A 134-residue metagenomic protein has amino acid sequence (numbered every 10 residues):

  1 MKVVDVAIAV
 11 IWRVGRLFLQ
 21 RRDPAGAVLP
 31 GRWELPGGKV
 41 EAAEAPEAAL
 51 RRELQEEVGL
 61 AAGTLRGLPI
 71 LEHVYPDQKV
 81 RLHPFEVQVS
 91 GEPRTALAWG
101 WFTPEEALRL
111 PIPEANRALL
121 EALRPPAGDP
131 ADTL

Functional and structural regions predicted by a protein language model:
M1, A9-V10, A25, R32 (+3 more regions): Short secondary-structure boundary/capping segments
M1-F18, K39: Conserved N-terminal beta-strand and adjoining loop/helix that marks the start of the Nudix/MutT-like hydrolase domain
M1-V4, R124-L134: Short, low-complexity, intrinsically disordered N-terminal peptides in bacterial proteins
V4-D5, W12, Q55, G59-G91: Active-site segment of metal-dependent pyrophosphate-handling enzymes, primarily the Nudix hydrolase catalytic core
R16-E56: Conserved Nudix-box catalytic region and its N-terminal flanking loop in Nudix hydrolases and closely related
E34, K79, W101: Short aromatic/basic micro-patch
E44, R51, Q55, L60-L65 (+3 more regions): HhH-family (HhH-GPD) DNA N-glycosylase catalytic core used in base-excision repair
E86, P93-R124: NUDIX/MutT-family hydrolases
